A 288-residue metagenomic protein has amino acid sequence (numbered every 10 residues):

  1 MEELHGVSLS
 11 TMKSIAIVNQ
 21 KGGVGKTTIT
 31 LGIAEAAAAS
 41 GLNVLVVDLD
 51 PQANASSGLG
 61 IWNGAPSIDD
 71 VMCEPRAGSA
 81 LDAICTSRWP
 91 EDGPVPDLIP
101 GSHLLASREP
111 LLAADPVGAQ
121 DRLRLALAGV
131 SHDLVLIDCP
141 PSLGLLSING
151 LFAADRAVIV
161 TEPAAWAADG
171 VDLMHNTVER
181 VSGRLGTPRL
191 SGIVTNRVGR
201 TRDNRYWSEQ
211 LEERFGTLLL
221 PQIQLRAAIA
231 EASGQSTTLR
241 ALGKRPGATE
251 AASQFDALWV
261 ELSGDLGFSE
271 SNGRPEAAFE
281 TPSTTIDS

Functional and structural regions predicted by a protein language model:
M1-S288: P-loop NTP-binding core
